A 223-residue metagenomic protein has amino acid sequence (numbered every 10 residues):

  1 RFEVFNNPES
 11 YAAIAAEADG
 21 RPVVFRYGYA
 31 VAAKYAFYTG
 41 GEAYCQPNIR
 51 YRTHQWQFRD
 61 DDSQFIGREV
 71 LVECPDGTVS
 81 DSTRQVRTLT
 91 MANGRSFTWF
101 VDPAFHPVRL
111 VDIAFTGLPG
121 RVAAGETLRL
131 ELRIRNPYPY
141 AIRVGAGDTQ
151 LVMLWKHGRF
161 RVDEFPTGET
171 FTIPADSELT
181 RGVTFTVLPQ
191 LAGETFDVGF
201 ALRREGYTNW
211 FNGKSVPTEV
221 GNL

Functional and structural regions predicted by a protein language model:
F2, N6-A30, A36-E131, Y138-Q150 (+3 more regions): Luminal/periplasmic acceptor-recognition loop/helix of membrane-associated glycosyltransferases
Y44-C45, G193, N222: Alpha-helix boundary/interfacial micro-motifs
I142-V144, G193, T208-W210: Short acidic, gly/pro-rich beta-turn/loop elements at beta-sheet edges and active-site/ligand-binding grooves
A146-V152, V216-V220: Generic alpha-helical propensity signal that fires on short helical segments and nearby coil/disordered stretches
L154-K156, R203: Core beta-strand residues in small-molecule sensory/regulatory alpha/beta domains
D163-Y207: Short, solvent-exposed, Trp/other aromatic-anchored flexible loops in extracytoplasmic proteins
T208-L223: Short beta-strand elements
